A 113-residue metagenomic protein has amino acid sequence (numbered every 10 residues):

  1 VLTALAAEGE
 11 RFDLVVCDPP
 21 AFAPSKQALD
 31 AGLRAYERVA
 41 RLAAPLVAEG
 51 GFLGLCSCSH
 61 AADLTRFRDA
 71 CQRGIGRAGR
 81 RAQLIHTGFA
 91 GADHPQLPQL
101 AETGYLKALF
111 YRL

Functional and structural regions predicted by a protein language model:
V1-V16: S-adenosyl-L-methionine
T3, A23-L29, L53-C56, P95-Q96: Short beta-alpha connecting loops at secondary-structure transitions that line or flank enzyme active sites
A6, E37-A44, Q72: A structural alpha-helix within SAM-dependent methyltransferase catalytic domains
F12-L42: Mobile active-site "lid"/loop adjacent to the S-adenosyl-L-methionine
A31, A35, P45, S59 (+1 more regions): Short amphipathic alpha-helical interaction segments
V47-E49: Helix-to-beta-strand junctions that scaffold the AdoMet/dcAdoMet cofactor pocket in Class I SAM-dependent enzymes
F52-L113: C-terminal catalytic and target-recognition region of SAM-dependent MTase-like enzymes, primarily methyltransferases
